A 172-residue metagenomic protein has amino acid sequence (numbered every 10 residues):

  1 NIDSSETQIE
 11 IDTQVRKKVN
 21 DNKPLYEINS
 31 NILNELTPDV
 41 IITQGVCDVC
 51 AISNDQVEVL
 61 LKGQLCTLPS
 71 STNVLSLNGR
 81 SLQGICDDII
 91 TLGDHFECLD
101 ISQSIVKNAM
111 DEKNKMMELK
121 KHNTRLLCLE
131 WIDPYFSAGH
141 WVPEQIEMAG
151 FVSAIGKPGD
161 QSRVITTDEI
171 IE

Functional and structural regions predicted by a protein language model:
N1-E172: N-terminal ligand-binding lobe of clamshell/alpha-beta domains
